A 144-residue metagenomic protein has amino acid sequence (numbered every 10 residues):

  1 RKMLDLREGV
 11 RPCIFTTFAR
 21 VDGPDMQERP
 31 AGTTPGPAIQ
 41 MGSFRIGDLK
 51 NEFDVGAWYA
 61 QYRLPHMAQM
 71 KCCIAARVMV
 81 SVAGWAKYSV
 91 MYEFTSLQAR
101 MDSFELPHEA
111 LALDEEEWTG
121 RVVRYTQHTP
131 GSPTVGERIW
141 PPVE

Functional and structural regions predicted by a protein language model:
R1-E144: Macromolecular interaction modules
